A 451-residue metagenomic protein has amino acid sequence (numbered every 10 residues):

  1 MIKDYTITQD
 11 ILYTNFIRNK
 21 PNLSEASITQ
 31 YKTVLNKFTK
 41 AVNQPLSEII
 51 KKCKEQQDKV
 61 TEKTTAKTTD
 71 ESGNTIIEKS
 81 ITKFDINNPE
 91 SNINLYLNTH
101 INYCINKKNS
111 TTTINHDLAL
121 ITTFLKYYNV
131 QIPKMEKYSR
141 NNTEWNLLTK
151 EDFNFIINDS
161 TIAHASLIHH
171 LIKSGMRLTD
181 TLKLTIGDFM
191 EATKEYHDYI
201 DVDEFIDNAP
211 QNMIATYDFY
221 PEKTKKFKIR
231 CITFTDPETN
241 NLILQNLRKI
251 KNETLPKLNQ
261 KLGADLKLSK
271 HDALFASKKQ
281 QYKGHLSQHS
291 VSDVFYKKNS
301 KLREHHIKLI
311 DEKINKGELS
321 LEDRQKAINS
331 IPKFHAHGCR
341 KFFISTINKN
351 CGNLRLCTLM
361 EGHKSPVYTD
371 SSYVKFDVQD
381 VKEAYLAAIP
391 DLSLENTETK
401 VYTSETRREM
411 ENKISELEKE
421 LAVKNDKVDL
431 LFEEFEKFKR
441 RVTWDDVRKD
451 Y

Functional and structural regions predicted by a protein language model:
P21-N129, T235: Non-catalytic DNA-binding core/recognition domains of DNA-processing enzymes
D58, E62, K126-F155, K278-Y282 (+1 more regions): Flexible interdomain linker/hinge and immediately adjacent N-terminus of the catalytic tyrosine-recombinase domain
K150-T179, R340: Basic, Lys/Arg- and aromatic-enriched nucleic-acid-binding interface segment
H169, G338-H363: C-terminal catalytic core of tyrosine-transesterase DNA break-rejoin enzymes
L184-G263: Conserved tyrosine-mediated DNA breakage-rejoining catalytic core shared by Y-recombinases
E191, P332-K333, G352-V374: Short, polar N-cap/turn motifs at the start of nucleic acid-interacting alpha helices
T224-K249, K267-K297: C-terminal catalytic core of Y-nucleophile DNA break-rejoin enzymes
E361-E409: Catalytic-site neighborhood detector that most strongly recognizes the C-terminal catalytic loop/helix of tyrosine
